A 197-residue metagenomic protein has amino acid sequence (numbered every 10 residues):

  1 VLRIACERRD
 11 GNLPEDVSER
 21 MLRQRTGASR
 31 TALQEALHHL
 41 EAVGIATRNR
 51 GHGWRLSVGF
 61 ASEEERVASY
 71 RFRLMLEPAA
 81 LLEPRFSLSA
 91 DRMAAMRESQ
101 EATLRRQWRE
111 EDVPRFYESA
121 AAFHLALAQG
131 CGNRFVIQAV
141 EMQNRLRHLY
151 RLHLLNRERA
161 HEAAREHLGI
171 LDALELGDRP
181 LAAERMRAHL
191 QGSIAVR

Functional and structural regions predicted by a protein language model:
V1-M75: Short linear motifs at protein or domain termini
A5, R9, R85, E175: Short, locally clustered residues in the helix-turn-helix/winged-helix DNA-binding domain
A36, F72-L81, S87-L155, A163-L168 (+1 more regions): Conserved amphipathic alpha-helical segments that form helical-bundle/coiled-coil interaction surfaces
R159: Active-site loop of classical SDR/Rossmann-like NAD(P)-dependent oxidoreductases, centered on the catalytic Tyr-X3-Lys
Q191-R197: Short arginine-rich
